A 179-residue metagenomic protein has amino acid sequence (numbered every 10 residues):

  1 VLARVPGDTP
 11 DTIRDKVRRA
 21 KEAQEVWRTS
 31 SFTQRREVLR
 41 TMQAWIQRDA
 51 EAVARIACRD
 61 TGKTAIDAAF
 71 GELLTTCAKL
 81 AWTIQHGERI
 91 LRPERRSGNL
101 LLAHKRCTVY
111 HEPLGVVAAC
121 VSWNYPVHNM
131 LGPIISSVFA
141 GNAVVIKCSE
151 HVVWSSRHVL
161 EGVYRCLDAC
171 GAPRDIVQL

Functional and structural regions predicted by a protein language model:
V1-R106: N-terminal Rossmann-like NAD(P)+-binding subdomain of aldehyde/semialdehyde dehydrogenases
S97-L179: Rossmann-like NAD(P) dinucleotide-binding subdomain of oxidoreductase/dehydrogenase enzymes
